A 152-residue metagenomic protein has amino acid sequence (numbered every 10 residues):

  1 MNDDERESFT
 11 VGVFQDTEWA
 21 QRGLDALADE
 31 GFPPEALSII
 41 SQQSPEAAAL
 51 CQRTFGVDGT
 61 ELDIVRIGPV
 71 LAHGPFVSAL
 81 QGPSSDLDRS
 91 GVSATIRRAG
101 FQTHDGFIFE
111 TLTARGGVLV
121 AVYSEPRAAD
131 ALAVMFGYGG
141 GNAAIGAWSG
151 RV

Functional and structural regions predicted by a protein language model:
M1-V152: Positively charged, small/polar-rich N-terminal and surface patches that mediate targeting and assembly and bind
